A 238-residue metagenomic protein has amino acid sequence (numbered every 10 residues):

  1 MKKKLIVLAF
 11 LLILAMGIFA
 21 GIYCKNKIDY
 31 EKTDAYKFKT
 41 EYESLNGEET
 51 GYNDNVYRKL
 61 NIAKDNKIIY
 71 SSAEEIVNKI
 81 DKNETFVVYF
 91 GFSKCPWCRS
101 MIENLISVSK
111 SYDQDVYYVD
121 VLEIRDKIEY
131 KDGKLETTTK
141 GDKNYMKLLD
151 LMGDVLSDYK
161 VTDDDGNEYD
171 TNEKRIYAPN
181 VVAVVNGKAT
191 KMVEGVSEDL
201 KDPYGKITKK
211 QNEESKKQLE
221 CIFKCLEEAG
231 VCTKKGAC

Functional and structural regions predicted by a protein language model:
M1-K67, C232-C238: N-terminal targeting signals for export/organelle localization
D65-T85: A short beta-strand-turn-helix
K67, F90, Q114-D163: Thiol-based oxidoreductase modules, predominantly thioredoxin-like and allied folds used for disulfide exchange
N78-C95, L105: Short active-site neighborhood of thiol/selenol oxidoreductases, capturing the structured segment around
K82-F86, Y112-Y117, A178, V185-N186: Loop/turn elements at helix/coil->beta-strand transitions in domains of secreted/extracellular proteins
C95-R99, V181: The canonical Cys-X-X-Cys-His
C98-D113: Typically the conserved alpha-helix immediately C-terminal to a functionally engaged Cys/Sec in thioredoxin-like
D170-C238: Non-catalytic, surface beta->alpha helical segment in thiol-disulfide oxidoreductase systems
